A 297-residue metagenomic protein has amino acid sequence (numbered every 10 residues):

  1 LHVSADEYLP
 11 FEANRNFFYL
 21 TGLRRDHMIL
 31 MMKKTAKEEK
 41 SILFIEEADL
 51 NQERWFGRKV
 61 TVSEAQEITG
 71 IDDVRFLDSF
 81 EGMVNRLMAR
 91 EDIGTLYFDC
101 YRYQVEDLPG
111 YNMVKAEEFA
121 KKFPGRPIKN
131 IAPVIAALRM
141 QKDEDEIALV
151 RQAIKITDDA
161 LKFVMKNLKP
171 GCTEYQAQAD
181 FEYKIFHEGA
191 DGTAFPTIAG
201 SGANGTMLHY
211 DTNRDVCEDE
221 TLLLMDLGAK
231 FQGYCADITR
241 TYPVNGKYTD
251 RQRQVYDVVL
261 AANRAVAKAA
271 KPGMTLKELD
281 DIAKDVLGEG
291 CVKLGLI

Functional and structural regions predicted by a protein language model:
L1-I297: Active-site neighborhoods and metal-handling regions in enzymes and metal-associated proteins
